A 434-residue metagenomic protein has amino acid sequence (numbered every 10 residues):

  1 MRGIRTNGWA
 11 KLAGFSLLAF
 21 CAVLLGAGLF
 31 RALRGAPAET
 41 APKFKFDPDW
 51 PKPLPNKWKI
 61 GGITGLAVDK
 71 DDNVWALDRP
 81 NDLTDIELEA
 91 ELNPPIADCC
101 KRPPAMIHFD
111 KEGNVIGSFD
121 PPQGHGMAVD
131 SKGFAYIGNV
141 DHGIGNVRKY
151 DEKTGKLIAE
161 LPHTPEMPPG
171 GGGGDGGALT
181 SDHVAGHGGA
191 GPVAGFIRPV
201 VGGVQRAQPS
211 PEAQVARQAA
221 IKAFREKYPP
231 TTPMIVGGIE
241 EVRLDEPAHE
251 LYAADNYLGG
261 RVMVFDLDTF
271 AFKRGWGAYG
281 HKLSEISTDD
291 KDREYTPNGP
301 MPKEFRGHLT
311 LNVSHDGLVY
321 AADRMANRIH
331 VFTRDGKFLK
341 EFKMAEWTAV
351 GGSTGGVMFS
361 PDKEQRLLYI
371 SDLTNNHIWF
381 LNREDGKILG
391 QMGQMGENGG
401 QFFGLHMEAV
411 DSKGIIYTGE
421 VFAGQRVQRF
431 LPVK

Functional and structural regions predicted by a protein language model:
M1-W9: N-terminal secretory signal peptides that target proteins for export/translocation
G8-L17, L24-K434: Eukaryotic scaffold repeat domains enriched in small/polar residues
